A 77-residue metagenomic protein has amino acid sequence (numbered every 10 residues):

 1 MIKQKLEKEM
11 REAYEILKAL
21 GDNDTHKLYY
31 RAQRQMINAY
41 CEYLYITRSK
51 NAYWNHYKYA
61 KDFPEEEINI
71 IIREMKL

Functional and structural regions predicted by a protein language model:
M1-Q4, R73-L77: Short intrinsically disordered terminal tails
I2-A13, Y29-Q33: Short amphipathic alpha-helical heptad-repeat segments
A19-N69: Acidic, low-complexity, intrinsically disordered interaction modules
